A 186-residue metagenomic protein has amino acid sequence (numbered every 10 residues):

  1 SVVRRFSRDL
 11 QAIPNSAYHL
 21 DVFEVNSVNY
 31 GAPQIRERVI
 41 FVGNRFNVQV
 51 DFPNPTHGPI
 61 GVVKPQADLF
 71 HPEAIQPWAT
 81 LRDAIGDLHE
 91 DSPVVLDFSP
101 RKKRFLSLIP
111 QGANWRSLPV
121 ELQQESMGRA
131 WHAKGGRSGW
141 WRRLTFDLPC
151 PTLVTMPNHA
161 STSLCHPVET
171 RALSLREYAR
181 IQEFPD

Functional and structural regions predicted by a protein language model:
S1-K134, S138: Class I S-adenosyl-L-methionine
V25, I85, L153-V154, I181: Bulky hydrophobic/aromatic "packing anchor" residues in well-ordered structure
N29-A32, W141-L144, T170-A172: Short Gly/Pro-enriched turn/cap motifs at secondary-structure boundaries
R45, T56, P157, P185-D186: Short, small-residue-rich loop/turn micro-motifs
V50-D51, T162-L164: Short helix/loop capping segments that flank catalytic or ligand/cofactor-binding pockets
P72, L164-V168: Short aromatic-glycine motifs in intrinsically disordered, low-complexity regions
V120-S163: Internal helical hairpin/lid segments
P167-D186: Low-complexity, glycine/alanine/valine/leucine- and proline-rich hydrophobic stretches
